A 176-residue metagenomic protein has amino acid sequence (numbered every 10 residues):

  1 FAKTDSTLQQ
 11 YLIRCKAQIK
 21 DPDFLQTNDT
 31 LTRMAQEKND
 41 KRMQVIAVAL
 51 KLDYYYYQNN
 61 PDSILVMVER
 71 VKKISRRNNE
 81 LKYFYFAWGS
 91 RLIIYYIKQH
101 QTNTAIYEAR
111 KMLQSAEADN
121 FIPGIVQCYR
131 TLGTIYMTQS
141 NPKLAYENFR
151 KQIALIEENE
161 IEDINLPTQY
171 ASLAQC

Functional and structural regions predicted by a protein language model:
F1-C176: A "functional boundary" signal
